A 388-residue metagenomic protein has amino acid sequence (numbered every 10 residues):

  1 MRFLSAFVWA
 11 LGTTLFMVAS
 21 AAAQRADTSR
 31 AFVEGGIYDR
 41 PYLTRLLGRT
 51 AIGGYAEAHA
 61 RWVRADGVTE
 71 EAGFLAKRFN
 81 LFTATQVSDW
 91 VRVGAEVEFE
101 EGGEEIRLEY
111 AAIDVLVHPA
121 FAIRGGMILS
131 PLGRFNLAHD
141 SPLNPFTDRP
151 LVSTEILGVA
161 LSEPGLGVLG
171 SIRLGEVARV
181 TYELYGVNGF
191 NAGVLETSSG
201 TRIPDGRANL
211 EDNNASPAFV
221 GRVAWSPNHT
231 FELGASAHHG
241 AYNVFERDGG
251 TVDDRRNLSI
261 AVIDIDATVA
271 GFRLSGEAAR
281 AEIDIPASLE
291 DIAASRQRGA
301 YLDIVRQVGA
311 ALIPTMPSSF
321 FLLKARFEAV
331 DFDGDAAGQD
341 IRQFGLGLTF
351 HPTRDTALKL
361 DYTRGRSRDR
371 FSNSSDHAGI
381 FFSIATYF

Functional and structural regions predicted by a protein language model:
M1-S5, L174: Positively charged n-region of N-terminal signal peptides that target proteins for export
A6-V18: Bacterial N-terminal signal peptides
S20-E57, F388: N-terminal periplasmic/intermembrane-space "pro-region" immediately following the signal or transit peptide
R25-D27, D66-V68, A111-L116, N136 (+3 more regions): Outer-membrane beta-barrel pore domains
D39-V63, V68-A192, A215-V220, A224-E232 (+5 more regions): Outer membrane beta-barrel
L157, A208, D212, A293: Glycine- and other small-residue-rich loops at beta-strand/loop junctions that grip anionic moieties
R179-T181, G193-S199, E246-R247: A short secondary-structure junction signal
S199-E246: Loop-centered beta-sheet repeat module
